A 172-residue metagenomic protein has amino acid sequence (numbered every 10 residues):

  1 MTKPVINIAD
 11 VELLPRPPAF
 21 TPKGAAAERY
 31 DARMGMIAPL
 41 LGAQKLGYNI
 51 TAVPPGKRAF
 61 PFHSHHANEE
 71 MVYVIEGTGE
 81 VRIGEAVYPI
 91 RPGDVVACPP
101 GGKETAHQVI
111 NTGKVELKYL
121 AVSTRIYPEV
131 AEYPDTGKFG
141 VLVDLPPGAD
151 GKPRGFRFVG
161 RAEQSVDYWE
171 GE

Functional and structural regions predicted by a protein language model:
M1-K45, E132-E172: A short, N-terminal "cap"/entry segment at the start of jelly-roll beta-barrel domains of the cupin/DSBH fold
D31-M36, N49-H65, P100: Conserved short histidine dyad/triad with adjacent acidic residue
A32, K45-Y48, E69, E104: Short coil/loop residues immediately preceding or within conserved phosphate-binding loops of NTP-utilizing enzyme
I50-P54, S64-R82, V122-T124: Short, conserved beta-strand element in jelly-roll/cupin
E85-P100: Short acidic-glycine-tyrosine-enriched beta hairpin
P100-E129: Ligand-binding loop in jelly-roll beta-barrel domains
